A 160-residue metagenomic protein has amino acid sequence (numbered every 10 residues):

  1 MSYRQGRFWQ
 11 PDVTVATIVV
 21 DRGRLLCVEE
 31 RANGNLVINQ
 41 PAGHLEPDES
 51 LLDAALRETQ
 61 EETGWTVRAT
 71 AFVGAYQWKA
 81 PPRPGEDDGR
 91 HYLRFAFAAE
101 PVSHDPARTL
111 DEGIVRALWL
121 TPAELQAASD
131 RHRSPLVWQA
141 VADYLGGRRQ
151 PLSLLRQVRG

Functional and structural regions predicted by a protein language model:
M1-A16: Acidic, metal-coordinating catalytic segment for phosphate/diphosphate chemistry, firing primarily on the Nudix
D21: A cytosolic small-molecule/anion-sensing beta-strand core signal
I38-Q40: A short gly/proline-enriched turn/hairpin at secondary-structure junctions
L45-R68, W78-R133, Q157-R159: Unchanged
F72-A75: Residue-level recognition of beta-strand microenvironments
Q139-G160: Charged phosphate-binding loop/patch that engages nucleotide di/tri-phosphates or the phosphate backbone of nucleic
